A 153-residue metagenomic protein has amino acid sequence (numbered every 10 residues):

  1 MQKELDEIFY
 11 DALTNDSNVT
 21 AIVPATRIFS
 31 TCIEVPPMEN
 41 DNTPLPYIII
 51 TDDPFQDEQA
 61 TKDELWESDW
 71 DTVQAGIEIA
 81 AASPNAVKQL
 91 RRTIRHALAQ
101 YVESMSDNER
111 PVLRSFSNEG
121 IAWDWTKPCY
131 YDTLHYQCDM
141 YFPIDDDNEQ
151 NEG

Functional and structural regions predicted by a protein language model:
M1-E64, N85, N148-G153: Small/polar-rich, solvent-exposed N-terminal microdomains that initiate assembly or binding
N18, F55, A82, A99 (+1 more regions): Residue-level marker of positions within ordered structural domains that often coincide with functionally constrained
N40-D71, R110-Y130: Short, charged, surface-exposed interaction patches
E67-N85, C129-Y141: Oligomerization/assembly interface segments of phage tail-like spikes and tubes
A82-A99: Extracellular/virion structural assembly segments
H96-G153: Acidic-leaning, charged glycine-interspersed low-complexity segments
